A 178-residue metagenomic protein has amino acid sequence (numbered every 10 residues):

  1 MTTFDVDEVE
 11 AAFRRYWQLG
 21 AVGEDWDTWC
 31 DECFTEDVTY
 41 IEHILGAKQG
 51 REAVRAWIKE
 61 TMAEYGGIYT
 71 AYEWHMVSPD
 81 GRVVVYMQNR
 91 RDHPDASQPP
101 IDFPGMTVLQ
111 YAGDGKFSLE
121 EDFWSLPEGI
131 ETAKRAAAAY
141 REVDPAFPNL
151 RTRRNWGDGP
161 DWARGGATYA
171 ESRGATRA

Functional and structural regions predicted by a protein language model:
M1-T3, H43-Q49, L119-F123: Short, exposed beta-strand "edge-strand" segments with a Pro/Gly-rich flavor and a Y/T-containing core
T2-E36, E171, A175-A178: Short acidic-aromatic low-complexity motifs
F4, T61-A178: A beta-strand edge to alpha-helix "cap/lid" segment located at domain peripheries
V6, W26-V83: A solvent-exposed, acidic/Ser-Thr-rich amphipathic alpha-helical stretch
E8, A12, A53, I101: Soluble or luminal CAZymes and related metallo-dependent hydrolases
F13-G20, F34, V54, I58-M62 (+2 more regions): Hydrophobic alpha-helical core bundles mediating ligand binding, dimerization, or RNAP-core interactions
R14-R15, T39, H43, P94: Residue-level detector of alpha-helix boundaries and kinks
